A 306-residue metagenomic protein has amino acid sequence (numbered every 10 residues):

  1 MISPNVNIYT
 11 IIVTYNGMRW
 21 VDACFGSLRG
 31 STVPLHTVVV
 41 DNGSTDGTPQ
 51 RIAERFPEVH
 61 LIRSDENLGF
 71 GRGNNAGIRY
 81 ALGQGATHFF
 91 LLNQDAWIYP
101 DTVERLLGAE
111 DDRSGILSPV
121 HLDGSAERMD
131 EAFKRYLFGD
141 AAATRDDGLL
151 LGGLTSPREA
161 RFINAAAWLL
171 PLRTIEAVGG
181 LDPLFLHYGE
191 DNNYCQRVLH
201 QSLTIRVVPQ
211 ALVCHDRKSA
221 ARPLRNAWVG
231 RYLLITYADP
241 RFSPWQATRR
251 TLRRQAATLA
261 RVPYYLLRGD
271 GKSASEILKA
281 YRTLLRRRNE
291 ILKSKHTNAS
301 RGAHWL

Functional and structural regions predicted by a protein language model:
G26-L35: Short, acidic, metal-binding catalytic loop of nucleotide-sugar glycosyltransferases
S27, D41-Q50, E66, A96: A conserved acidic beta->alpha catalytic loop
S64-Q84: Glycine-rich, basic loop-to-helix element that forms the pyrophosphate-binding segment of sugar-nucleotide handling
A86-W97: Short beta-strand-to-loop acidic/aromatic patch adjacent to the donor-nucleotide binding site
Y99-A132: Conserved donor NDP-sugar-binding/catalytic core segment of glycosyltransferases
L137-A160: Short, flexible, basic/aromatic active-site loop/helix in glycosyltransferases
R161-G179, L184-L212: A short, conserved alpha-helix in the catalytic core of glycosyltransferases
R225-Y237, S243-L306: Non-catalytic, C-terminal membrane-associated alpha-helical segments of glycosyltransferases
